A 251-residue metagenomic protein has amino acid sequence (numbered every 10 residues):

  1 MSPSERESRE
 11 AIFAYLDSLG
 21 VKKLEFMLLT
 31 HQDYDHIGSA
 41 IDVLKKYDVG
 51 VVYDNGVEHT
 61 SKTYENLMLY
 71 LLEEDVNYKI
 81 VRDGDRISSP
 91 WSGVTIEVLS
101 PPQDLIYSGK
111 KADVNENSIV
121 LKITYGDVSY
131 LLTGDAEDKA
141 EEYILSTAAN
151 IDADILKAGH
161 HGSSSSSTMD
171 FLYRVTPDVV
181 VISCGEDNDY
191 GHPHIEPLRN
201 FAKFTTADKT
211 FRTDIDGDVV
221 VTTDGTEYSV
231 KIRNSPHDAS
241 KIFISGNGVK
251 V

Functional and structural regions predicted by a protein language model:
M1-V251: Non-globular, low-confidence helical/coil segments that flank catalytic cores
